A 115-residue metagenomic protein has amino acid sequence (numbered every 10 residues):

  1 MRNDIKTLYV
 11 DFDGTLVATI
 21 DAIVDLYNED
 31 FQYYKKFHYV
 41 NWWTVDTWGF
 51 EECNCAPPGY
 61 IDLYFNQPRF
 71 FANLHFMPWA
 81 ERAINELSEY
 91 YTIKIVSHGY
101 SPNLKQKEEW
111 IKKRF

Functional and structural regions predicted by a protein language model:
M1-P57: Active-site neighborhood of HAD-like aspartate-dependent phosphohydrolases
D11, V96-H98: Short hydrophobic segments within beta-strands
A18, K105-Q106: Residues that form or flank phosphate/diphosphate-binding pockets in enzymes that use nucleotide phosphates
E52, F65-I95, P102-K105: Short, acidic loop-to-helix structural element flanking the phosphoryl-transfer center in phosphate-processing enzymes
Q106-F115: S-adenosylmethionine/decaboxylated-SAM
